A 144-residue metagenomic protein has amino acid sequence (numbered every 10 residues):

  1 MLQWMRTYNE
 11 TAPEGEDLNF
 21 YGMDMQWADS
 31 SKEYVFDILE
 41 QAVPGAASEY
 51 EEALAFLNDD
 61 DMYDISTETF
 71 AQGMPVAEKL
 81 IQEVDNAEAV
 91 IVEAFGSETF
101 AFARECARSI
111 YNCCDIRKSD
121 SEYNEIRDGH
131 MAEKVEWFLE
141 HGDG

Functional and structural regions predicted by a protein language model:
M1-G144: Structured catalytic-domain cores with a bias toward divalent-metal coordination
